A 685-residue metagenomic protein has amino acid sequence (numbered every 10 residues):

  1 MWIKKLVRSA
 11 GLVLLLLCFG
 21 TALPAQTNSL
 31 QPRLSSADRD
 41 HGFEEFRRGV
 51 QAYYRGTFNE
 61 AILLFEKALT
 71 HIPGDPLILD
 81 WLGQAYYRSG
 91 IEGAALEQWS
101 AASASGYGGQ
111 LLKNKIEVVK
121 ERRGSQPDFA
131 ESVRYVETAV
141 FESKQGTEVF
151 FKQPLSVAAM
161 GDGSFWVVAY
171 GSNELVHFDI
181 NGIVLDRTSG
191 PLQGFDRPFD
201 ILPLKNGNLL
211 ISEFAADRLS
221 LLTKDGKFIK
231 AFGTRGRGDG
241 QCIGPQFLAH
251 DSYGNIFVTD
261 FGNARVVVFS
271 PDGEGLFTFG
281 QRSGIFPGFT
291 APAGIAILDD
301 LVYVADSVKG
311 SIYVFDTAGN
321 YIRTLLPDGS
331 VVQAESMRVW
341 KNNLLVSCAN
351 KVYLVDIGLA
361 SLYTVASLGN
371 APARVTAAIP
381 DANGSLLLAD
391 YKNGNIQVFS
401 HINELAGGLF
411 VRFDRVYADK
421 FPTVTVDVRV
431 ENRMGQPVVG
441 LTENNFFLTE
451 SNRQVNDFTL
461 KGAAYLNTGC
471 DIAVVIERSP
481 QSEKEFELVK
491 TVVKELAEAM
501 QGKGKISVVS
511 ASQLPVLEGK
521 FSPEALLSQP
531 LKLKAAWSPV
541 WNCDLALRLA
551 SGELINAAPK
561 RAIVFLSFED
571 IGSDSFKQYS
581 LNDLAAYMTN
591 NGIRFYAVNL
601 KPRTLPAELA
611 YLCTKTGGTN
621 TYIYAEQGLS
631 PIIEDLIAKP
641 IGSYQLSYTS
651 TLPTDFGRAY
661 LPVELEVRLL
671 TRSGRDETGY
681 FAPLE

Functional and structural regions predicted by a protein language model:
T147-G161, L192-K205, R237-S252, G284-D299 (+3 more regions): Beta-rich, blade/repeat-based domains predominating in secreted/periplasmic proteins but also intracellular
V167-G171, I211-D217, H250, V258-A264 (+3 more regions): Conserved beta-strand positions in repeat-built beta-propeller and related beta-rich domains
T278, G319, K490, G502 (+4 more regions): Exposed acidic/Ser/Thr-rich ligand/metal-binding surfaces
E404-G407, Y417-P422, T614, Y624-E685: C-terminal "exit" segments of structured domains
G407-F410, V416-A473, P480-E485: Acidic, polar low-complexity linker/tail segments
Y465-K520, L547, A562-L566, V598-N599 (+1 more regions): Von Willebrand factor
